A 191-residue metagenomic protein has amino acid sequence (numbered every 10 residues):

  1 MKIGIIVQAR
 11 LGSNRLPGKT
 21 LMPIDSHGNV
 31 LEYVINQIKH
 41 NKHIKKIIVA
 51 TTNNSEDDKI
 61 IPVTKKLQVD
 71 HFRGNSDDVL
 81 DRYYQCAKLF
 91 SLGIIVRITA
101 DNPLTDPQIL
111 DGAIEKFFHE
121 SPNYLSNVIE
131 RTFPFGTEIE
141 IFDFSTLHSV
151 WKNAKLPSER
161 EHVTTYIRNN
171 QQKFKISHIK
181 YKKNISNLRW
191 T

Functional and structural regions predicted by a protein language model:
M1-P17: N-terminal nucleotide-binding beta1-loop-alpha1 segment
K2-V7, L31, K46-V49: Hydrophobic targeting segments
T20-D25: Short glycine-enriched, charge-decorated loop/helix-capping segments at active-site entrances that position
N29-I47, I60-P62, K66-L67: A short, N-terminal amphipathic alpha-helix
N53-F118: Short phosphate-binding loop-to-helix
D58, T105-W190: Conserved core of the sugar-phosphate nucleotidyltransferase
